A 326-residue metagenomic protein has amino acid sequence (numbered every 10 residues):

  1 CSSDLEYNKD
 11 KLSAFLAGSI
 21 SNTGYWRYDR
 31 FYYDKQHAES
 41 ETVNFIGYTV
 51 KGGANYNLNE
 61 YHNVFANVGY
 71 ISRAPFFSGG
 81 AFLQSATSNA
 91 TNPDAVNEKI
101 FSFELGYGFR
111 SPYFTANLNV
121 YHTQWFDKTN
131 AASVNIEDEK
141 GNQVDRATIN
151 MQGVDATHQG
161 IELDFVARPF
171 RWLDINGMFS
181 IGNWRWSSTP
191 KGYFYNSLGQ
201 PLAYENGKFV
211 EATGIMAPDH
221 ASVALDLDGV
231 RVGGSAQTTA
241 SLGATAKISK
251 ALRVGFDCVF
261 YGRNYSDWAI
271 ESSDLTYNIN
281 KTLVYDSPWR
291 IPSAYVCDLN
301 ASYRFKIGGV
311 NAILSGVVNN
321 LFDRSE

Functional and structural regions predicted by a protein language model:
C1-H62, G79, Q84-S85, K191: Signature of Gram-negative outer-membrane beta-barrel scaffolds
C1-S3, Y32-E41, T87-P93, S102 (+5 more regions): Extracellular loop and loop/strand-boundary signature of outer-membrane beta-barrel proteins
L5-Y7, G52-Y56, L105-S111, I161-A167 (+5 more regions): Residues on the lipid-exposed face of transmembrane beta-strands in outer-membrane beta-barrel proteins
K9-L12, N57-Y61, I100, R110-F114 (+7 more regions): Outer-membrane beta-barrel channels and translocator barrels
L16-N22, A66-Y70, Y107, L118-H122 (+3 more regions): Transmembrane beta-barrel strands of outer-membrane/channel proteins
G24-F31, L58-F103, T115, V120-Q152 (+4 more regions): Surface-exposed extracellular loop regions of Gram-negative outer-membrane beta-barrel proteins, predominantly
H122-Q124, I149-I270: Gram-negative outer-membrane beta-barrel transporters
F260-N278, P292, V296, S302-E326: C-terminal beta-signal and adjacent terminal beta-strands/loops of Gram-negative outer-membrane beta-barrel proteins
